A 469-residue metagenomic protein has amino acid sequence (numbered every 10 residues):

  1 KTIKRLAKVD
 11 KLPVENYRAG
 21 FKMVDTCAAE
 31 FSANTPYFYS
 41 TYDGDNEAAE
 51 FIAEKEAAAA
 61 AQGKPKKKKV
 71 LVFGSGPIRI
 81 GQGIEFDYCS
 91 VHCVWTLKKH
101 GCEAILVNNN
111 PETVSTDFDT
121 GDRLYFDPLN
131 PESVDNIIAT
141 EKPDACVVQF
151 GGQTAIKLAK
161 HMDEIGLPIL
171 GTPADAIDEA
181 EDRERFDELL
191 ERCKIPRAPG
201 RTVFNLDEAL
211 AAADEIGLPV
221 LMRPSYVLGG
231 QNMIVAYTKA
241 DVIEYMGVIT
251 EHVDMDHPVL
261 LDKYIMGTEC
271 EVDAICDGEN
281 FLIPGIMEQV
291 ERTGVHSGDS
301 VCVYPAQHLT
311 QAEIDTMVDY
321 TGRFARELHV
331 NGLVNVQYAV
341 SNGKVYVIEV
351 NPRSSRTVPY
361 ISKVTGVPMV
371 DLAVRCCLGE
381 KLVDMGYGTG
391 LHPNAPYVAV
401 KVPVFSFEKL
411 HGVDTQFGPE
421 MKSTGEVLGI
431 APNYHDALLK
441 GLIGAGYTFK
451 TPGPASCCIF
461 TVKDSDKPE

Functional and structural regions predicted by a protein language model:
K1-P77, D163-I165, V383, V413-D414 (+1 more regions): Intrinsic disorder at enzyme termini
E15, A61-K64, K68, D87 (+10 more regions): ATP-dependent carboxylate activation and anion-phosphoryl transfer catalytic cores that bind Mg-ATP to form
F73-I84, Y88: N-terminal catalytic cores of NTP/NDP-binding nucleotidyl/phosphoryl-transfer enzymes
G101, I165-I177: Short, acidic/small-residue loops that bind anionic groups at enzyme active sites
D144-F150: Periplasmic-binding protein-like
Q153-G166: Short Gly/Thr/Asp-enriched flexible loops that form oxyanion-binding sites at enzyme active sites
T172-M233: A conserved helix-loop-beta module that forms one wall/lid of the active-site cleft in ATP-utilizing catalytic domains
